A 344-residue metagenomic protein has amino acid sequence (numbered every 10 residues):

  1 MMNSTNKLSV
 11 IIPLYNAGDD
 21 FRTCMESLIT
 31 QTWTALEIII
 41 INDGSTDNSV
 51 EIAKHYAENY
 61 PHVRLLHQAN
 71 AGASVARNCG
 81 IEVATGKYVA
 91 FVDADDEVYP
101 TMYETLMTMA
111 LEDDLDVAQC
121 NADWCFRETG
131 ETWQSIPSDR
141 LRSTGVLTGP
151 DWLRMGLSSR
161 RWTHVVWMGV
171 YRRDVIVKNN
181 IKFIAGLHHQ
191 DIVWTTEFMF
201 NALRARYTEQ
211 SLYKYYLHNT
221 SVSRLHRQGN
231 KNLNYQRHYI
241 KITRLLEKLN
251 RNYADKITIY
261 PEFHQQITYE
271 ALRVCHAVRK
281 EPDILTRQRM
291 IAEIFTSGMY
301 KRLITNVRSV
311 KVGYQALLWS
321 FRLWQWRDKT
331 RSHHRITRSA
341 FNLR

Functional and structural regions predicted by a protein language model:
M1-I29: N-proximal low-complexity "stem/linker" segments adjacent to membrane-targeting elements
M2, A277-R344: Membrane-interface aromatic/basic loop that binds lipid-linked glycans or pyrophosphate carriers, typified by
N6-S9, E37, V193: Cell-envelope/extracellular polymer assembly enzymes that use nucleotide-activated donors
D19, S27, T34, N42-I52 (+1 more regions): A conserved acidic beta->alpha catalytic loop
Q68-A84: Glycine-rich, basic loop-to-helix element that forms the pyrophosphate-binding segment of sugar-nucleotide handling
A73, A94-R206, Y213-N232: Donor-binding/catalytic cores of nucleotide-activated saccharide and glycerol-phosphate transferases/polymerases
V89: Short aromatic/hydrophobic "clamp" motif used to bind/position activated sugar donors
L212-N219, L225-A254, R273, K280-Y300: Catalytic core of nucleotide-sugar-dependent glycosyltransferases
